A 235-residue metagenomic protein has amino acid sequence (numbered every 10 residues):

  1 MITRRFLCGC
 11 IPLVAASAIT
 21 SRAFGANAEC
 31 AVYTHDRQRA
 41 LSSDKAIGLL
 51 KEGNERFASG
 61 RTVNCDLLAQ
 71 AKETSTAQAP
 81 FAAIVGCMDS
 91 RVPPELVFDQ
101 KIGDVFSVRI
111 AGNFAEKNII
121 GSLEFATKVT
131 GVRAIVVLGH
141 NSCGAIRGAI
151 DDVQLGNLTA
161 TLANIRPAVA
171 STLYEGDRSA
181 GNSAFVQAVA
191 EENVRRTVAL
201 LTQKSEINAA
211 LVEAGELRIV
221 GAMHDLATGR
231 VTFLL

Functional and structural regions predicted by a protein language model:
M1-V14: N-terminal secretory signal peptides and thylakoid transit peptides that target proteins across membranes
C8-C10, A28-A77, G103, G112-R133 (+1 more regions): Divalent-metal-activated hydrolytic enzyme cores
T20-A23: N-terminal signal peptide c-region/cleavage motif recognized by signal peptidases
V85-C87, R109, V136-H140, V220-H224: Short beta-strand segments
M88-R91, E95-N113, N118: Active-site cofactor/substrate anionic-group-binding motifs, chiefly glycine- and Lys/Arg-rich phosphate-binding loops
S90-R91, H140-A145: Gly/Ser/Thr-rich loops at beta-strand to alpha-helix junctions that form or flank small-molecule/cofactor-binding
